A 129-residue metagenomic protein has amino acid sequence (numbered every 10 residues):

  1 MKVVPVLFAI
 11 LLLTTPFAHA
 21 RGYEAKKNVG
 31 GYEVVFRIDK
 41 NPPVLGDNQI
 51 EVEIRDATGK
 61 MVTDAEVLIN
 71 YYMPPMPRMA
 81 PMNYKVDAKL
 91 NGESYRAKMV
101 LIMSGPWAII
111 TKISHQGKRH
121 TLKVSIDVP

Functional and structural regions predicted by a protein language model:
P5-T15: Bacterial N-terminal signal peptides
H19-P129: Contiguous segments within soluble domain cores/interaction surfaces
